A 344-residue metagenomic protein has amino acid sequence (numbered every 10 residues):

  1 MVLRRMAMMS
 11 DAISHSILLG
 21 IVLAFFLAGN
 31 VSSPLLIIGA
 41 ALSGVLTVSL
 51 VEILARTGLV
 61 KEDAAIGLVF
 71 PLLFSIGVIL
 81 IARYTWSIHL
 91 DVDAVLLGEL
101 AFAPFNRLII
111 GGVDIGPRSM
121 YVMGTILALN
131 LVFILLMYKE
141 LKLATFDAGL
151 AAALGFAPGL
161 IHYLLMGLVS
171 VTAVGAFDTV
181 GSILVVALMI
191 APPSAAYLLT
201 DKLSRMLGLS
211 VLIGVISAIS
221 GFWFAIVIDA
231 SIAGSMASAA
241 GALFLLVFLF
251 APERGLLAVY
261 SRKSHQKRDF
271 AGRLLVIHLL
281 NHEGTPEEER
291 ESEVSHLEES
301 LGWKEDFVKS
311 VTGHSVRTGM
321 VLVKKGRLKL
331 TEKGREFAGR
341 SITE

Functional and structural regions predicted by a protein language model:
M1-L90, A196-G208, W223-I232: Short loop segments and helix-boundary regions at transmembrane helix junctions of multi-pass inner-membrane proteins
F74-F133: Transmembrane helix-bundle core of multi-pass membrane transporters and related energy-transducing complexes
I115-V186: Helix-loop-helix "hairpin" substructures at the membrane interface of multi-pass membrane proteins
G175-T179, I183-A230: Transmembrane alpha-helical segments in multi-pass inner-membrane proteins
R262, Q266-W303: Short amphipathic alpha-helical interface segments
L301-R317: Short amphipathic alpha-helical interaction segments
V316-G326: A short, conserved structural fragment
E332-E344: Short, amphipathic alpha-helical interaction segments positioned at domain boundaries
